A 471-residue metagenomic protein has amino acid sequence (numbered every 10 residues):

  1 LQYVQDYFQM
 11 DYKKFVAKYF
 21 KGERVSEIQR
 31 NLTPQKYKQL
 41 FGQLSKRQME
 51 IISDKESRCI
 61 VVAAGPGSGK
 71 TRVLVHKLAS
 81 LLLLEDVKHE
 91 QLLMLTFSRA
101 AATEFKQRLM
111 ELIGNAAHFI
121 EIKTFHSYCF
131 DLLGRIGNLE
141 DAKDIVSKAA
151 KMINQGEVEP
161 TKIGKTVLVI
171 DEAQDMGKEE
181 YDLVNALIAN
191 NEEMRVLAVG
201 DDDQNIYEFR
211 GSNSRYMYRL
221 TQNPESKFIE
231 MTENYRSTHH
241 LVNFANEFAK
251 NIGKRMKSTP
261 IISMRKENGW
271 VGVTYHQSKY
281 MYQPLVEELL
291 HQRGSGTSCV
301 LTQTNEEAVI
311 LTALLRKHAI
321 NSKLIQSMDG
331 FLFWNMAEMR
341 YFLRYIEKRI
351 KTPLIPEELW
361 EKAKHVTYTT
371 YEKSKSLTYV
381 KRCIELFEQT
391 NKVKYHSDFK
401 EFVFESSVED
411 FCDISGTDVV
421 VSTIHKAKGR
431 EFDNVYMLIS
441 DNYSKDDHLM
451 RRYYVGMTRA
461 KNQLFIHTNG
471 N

Functional and structural regions predicted by a protein language model:
L1-G137, T458: P-loop NTPase Walker
F41-S45, M49-S53, R58-P66, S226-E233 (+1 more regions): Inter-lobe coupling/hinge region of RecA-like P-loop helicase motors
D54, I153-L168, A189-E192: Short basic/glycine-enriched coil/helix segment immediately N-terminal to the Walker B
L92, K165-V167, E192-L197, D418: Loop/turn-to-beta-strand initiation segments
R99, H239, L301-R452, M457-F465 (+1 more regions): Core RecA-like ATPase module of SF1/SF2 helicases and allied nucleic-acid translocases
I163-E180, V196-A198, D203-Q204: SF2 helicase catalytic motif II
D175-K178, Q204-E208, E307, K426: Residues immediately C-terminal
L183-W270: Conserved RecA-like helicase ATPase core segment that couples NTP binding/hydrolysis to strand translocation
